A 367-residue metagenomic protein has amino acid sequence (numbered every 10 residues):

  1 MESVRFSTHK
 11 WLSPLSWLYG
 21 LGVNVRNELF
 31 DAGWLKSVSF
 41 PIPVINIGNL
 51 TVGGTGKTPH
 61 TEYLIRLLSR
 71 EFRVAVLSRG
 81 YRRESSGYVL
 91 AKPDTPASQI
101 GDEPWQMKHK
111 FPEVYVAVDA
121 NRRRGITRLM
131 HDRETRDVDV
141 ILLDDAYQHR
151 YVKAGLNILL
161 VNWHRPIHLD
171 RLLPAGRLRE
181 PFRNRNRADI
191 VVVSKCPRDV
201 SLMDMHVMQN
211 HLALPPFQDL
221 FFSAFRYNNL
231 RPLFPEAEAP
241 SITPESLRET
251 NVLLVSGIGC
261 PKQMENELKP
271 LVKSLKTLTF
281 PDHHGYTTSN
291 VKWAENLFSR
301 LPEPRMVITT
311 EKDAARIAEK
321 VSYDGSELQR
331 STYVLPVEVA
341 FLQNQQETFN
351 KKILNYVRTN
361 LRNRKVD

Functional and structural regions predicted by a protein language model:
M1-P43, F349, Y356, N360-R364: A transmembrane-helix-recognition feature enriched in membrane-embedded lipid enzymes and envelope glyco-/phospholipid
E2-R5, P166-P304, R362-D367: C-terminal accessory "lid"/substrate-recognition subdomains
L18, T58, M107, D144 (+4 more regions): Residue-level signal for inorganic ion chemistry
N27-P93, P197-D199, N363, D367: Walker A (P-loop) phosphate-binding motif
A75-L77, L159, N251-V255: Conserved beta-strand elements of the Class I
G80-R83, G87-Q218: Phosphate/Mg2+-binding loops and adjacent switch elements in nucleotide/diphosphate-handling enzyme cores
K195, T310-K312: Short secondary-structure boundary segments
N228, F280-G285, S326-T359: Short, flexible loop segments at boundaries between secondary-structure elements
